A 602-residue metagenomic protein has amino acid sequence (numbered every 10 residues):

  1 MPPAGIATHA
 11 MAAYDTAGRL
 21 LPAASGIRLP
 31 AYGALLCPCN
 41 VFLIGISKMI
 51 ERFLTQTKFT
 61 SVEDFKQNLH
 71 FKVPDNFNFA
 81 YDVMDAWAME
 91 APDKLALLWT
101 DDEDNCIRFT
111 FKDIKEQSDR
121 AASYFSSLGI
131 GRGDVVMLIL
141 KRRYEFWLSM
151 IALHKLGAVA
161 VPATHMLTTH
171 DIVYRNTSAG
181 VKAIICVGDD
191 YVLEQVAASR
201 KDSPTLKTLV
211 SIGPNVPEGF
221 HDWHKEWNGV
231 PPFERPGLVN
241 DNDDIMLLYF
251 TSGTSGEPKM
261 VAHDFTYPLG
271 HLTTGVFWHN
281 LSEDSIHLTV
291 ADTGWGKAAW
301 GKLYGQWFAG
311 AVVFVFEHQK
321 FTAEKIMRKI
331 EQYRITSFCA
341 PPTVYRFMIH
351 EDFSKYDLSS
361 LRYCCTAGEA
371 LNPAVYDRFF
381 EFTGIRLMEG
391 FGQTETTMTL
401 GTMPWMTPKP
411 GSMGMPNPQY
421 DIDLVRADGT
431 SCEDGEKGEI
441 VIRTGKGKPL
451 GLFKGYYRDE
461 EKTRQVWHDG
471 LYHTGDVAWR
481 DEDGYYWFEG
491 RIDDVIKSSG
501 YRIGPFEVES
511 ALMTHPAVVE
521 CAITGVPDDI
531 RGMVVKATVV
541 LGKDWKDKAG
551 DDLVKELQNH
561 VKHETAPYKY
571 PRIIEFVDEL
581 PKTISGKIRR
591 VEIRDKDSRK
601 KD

Functional and structural regions predicted by a protein language model:
Y32, N40-M49, I151, K155-K225 (+1 more regions): Structural core segment of the AMP-binding/adenylate-forming
P92-L95, V210-H221, N228-F250, E257 (+1 more regions): Conserved pre-ATP/AMP-binding loop-to-beta segment of ANL
D93, L97-I151, T168-V173, K225 (+1 more regions): Conserved AMP-binding/adenylate-forming core of the ANL superfamily
I107-K112, M246-G270: Conserved AMP-binding A3 loop
L167, V173-R175, I184-D189, F338 (+6 more regions): AMP-binding/adenylate-forming catalytic core of the ANL superfamily
I212, H563-K587: AMP-binding/adenylate-forming catalytic domain of the ANL superfamily
H224-K225, F308, I335-A340, I349-K409 (+1 more regions): Gly/Ser/Thr-rich phosphate-binding loop
L269-I286, T293-T336, E351: Conserved AMP-binding/adenylation subdomain of ANL enzymes
